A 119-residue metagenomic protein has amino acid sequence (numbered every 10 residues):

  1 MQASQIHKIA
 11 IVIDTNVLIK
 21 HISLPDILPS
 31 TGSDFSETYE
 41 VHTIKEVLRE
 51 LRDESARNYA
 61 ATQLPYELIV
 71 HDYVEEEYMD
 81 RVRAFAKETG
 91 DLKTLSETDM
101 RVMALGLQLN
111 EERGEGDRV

Functional and structural regions predicted by a protein language model:
Q2-V119: Active-site-proximal, substrate-binding regions of enzyme catalytic domains and RNA-binding/basic surfaces
